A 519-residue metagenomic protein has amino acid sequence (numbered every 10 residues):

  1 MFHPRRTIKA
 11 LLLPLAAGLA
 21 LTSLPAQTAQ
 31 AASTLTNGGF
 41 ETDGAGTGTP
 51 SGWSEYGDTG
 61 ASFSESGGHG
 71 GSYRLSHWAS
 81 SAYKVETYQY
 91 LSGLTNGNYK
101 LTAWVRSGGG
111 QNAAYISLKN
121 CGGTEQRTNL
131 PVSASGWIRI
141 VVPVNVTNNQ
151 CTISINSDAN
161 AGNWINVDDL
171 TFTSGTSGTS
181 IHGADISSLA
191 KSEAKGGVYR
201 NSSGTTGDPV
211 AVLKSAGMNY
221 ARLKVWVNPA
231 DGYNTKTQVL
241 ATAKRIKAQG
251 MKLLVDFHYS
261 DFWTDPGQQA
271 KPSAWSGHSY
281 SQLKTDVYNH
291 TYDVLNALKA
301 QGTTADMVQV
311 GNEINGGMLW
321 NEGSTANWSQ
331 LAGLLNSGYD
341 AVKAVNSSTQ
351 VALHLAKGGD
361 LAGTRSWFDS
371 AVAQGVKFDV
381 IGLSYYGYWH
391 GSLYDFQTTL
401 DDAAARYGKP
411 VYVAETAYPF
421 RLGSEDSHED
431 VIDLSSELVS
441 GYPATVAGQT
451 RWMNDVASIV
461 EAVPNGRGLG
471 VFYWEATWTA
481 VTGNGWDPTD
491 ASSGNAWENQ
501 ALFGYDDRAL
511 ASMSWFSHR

Functional and structural regions predicted by a protein language model:
S33, G39-A82, D208: Extracellular glycan-recognition surfaces and repeat-rich motifs
F40, K84-Q111, I140-V144, D169-L170 (+2 more regions): Extra-cytoplasmic beta-strand recognition segments
G48-G52, V85-T87, G109-N120, C151-I155: Beta-strand acidic-aromatic groove motif in beta-rich domains, primarily in extracellular
K84-V85, D158-S174: Extracellular carbohydrate recognition
C121-Q150, N160: Extracellular carbohydrate recognition and processing domains and analogous Trp-centered ligand-binding platforms
A194-G197, D402, R421-D455, I459-R467 (+1 more regions): Aromatic-rich peripheral "rim/lid" segments of glycoside hydrolase catalytic domains that contact and position glycan
P209-V210, A344, Q350, G363-V439 (+3 more regions): Glycoside hydrolase catalytic-domain groove-lining segments
T235-Q238, D265-F378, G391-L400, R406 (+2 more regions): Active-site cleft segment of glycoside hydrolase catalytic domains centered on the general acid/base Glu
